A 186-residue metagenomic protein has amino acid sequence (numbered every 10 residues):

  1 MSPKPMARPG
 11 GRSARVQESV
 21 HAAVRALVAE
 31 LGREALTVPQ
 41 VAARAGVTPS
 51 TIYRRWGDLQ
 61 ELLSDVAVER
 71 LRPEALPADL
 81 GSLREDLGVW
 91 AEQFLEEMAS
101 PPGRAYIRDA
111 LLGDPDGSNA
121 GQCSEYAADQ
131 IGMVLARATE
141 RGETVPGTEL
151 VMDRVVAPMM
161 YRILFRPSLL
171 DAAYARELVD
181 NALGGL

Functional and structural regions predicted by a protein language model:
M1-R44, S50: Basic, helix-initiating cap at the start of DNA-binding domains
S13, Q17, A67, A120-A128: Amphipathic, non-transmembrane alpha-helical scaffold segments
E30-R33, Y53-L63: HTH DNA-binding helix-turn interface
E61-A67, E96-S118: Amphipathic alpha-helical segments used for helix-helix packing
A67-E74: Short, basic, alpha-helical segments at the C-terminal edge of helix-turn-helix-like DNA-binding modules
A75-R104: Hydrophobic alpha-helical connector segments
E97, P115-R141: Amphipathic alpha-helical packing segments from all-alpha helical-bundle domains
A128, G132, T144-F165, A173-G184: Hydrophobic alpha-helical segments that form the core of small-molecule binding pockets and/or dimer interfaces
